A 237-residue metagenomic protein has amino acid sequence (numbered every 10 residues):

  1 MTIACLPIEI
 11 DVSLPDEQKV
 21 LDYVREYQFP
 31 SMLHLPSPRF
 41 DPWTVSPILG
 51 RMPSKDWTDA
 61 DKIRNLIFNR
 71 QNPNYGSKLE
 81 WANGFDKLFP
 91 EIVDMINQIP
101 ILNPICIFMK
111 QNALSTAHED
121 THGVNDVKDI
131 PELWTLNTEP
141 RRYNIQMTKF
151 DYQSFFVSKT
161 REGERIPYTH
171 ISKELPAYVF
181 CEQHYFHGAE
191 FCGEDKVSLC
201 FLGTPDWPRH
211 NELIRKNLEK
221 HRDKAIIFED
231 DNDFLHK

Functional and structural regions predicted by a protein language model:
M1-P100, I105-C106: Non-heme Fe(II)/2-oxoglutarate
I3-P7, P140-R142, S198: Intrinsic-disorder/low-complexity, polar/charged segments enriched in Ser/Thr/Lys/Arg/Asp/Glu/Gln
I8-L14, M147, F201-P205: Short beta-strand-to-loop capping motifs
V20-V24, I63, I67, F85-I92 (+7 more regions): Extended hydrophobic/Leu-rich segments
P38, I48-M52, M109, T148 (+2 more regions): Structured loops at beta-to-helix junctions and adjacent beta-edge loops in soluble globular domains
P53, P73, S77-E80, K87 (+5 more regions): Polar low-complexity intrinsically disordered regions enriched in Ser/Thr and small residues
D94-Y178: Catalytic core of non-heme Fe(II) oxygenases with the double-stranded beta-helix
F155-K237: Catalytic core of Fe(II)/2-oxoglutarate
